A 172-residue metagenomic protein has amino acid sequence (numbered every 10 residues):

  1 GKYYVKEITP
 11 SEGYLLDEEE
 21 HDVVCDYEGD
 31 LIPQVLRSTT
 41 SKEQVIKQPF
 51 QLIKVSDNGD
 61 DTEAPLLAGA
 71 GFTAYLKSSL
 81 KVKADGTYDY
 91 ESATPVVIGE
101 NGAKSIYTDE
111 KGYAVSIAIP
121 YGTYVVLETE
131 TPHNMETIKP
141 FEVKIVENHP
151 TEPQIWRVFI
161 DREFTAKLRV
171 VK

Functional and structural regions predicted by a protein language model:
G1-K172: Solvent-exposed loop/turn and edge beta-strand elements of beta-rich ligand-binding domains
